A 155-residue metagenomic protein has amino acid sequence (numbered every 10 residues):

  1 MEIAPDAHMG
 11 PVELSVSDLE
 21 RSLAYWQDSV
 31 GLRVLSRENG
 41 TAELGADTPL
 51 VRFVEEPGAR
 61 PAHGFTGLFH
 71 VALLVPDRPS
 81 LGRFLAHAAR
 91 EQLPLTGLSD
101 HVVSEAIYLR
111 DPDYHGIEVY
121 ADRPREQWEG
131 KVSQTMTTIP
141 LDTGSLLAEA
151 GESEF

Functional and structural regions predicted by a protein language model:
M1-E20, H70-L73, D122-F155: N-terminal beta-strand motif that seeds the catalytic metal site of vicinal oxygen chelate
M1-I3, A62-F65, F84: A short alpha-helix capping/helix-coil boundary motif
A4-D6, E13-L50, L98: Core segments of cupin and vicinal oxygen chelate
D6-R21, A72-H115: Vicinal oxygen chelate
L23, T41, R60, G82 (+3 more regions): A broad, structure-centric signal for solvent-exposed, well-ordered loop/edge residues that line or flank functional
V30, Q92, E118: Glycine-centered, phosphate/nucleic-acid-interacting loop/turn motifs that mediate DNA/RNA or nucleotide
R33-T66, G116-R123: Conserved short beta-strand elements that form part of the metal-binding/catalytic scaffold of enzyme active sites
V102, R110-V132: Acyl-donor-binding surface of acyltransferase catalytic domains
